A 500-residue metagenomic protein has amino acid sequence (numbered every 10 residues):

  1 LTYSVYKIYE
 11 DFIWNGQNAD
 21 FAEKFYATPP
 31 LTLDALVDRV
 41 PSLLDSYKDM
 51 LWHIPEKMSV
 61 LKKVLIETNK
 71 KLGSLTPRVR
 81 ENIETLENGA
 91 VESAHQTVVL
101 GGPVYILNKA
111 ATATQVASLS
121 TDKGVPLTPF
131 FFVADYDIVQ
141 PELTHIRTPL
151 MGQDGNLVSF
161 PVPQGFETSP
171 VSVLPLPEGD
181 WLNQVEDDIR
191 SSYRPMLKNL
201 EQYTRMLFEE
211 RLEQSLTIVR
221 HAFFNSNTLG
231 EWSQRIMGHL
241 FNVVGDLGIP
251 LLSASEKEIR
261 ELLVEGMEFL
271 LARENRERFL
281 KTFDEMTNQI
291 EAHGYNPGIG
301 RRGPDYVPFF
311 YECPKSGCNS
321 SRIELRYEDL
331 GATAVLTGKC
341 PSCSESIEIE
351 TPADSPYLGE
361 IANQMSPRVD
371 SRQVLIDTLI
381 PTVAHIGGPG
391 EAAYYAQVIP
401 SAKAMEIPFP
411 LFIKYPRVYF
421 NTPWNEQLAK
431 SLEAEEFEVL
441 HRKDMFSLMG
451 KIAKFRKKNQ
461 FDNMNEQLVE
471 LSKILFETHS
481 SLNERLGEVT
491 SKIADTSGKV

Functional and structural regions predicted by a protein language model:
L1-V500: N-terminal targeting/trafficking signals and adjacent low-complexity tails
